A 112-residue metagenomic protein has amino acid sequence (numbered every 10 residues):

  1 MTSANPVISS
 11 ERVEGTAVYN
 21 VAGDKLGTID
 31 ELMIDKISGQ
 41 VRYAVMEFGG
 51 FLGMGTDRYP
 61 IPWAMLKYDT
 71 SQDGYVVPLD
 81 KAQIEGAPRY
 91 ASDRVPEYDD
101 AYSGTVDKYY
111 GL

Functional and structural regions predicted by a protein language model:
M1-L112: Peripheral interaction segments used for macromolecular assembly
